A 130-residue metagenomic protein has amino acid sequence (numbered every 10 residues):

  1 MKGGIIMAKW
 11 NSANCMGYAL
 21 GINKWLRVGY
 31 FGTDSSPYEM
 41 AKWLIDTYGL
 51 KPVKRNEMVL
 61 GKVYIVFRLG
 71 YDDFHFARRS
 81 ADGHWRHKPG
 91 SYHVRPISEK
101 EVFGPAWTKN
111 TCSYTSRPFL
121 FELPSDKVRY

Functional and structural regions predicted by a protein language model:
M1-D46: Cysteine-nucleophile protease catalytic domains, especially the papain-like/related folds used in DUB/UBL proteases
M1-K2, V59, V102: Intrinsically disordered, low-complexity segments enriched in small/polar residues
I6, F31-D34, K51, V63 (+3 more regions): Compositionally biased, intrinsically disordered low-complexity regions
N11, S35-S36, K54, R68 (+2 more regions): Serine/threonine-rich low-complexity intrinsically disordered regions
S36-Y92: ...with weaker cross-activation on analogous glycine-rich loops/strands in unrelated enzymes
S80-Y130: Active-site or metal-binding loop neighborhoods of secreted/extracellular toxin and effector enzymes
